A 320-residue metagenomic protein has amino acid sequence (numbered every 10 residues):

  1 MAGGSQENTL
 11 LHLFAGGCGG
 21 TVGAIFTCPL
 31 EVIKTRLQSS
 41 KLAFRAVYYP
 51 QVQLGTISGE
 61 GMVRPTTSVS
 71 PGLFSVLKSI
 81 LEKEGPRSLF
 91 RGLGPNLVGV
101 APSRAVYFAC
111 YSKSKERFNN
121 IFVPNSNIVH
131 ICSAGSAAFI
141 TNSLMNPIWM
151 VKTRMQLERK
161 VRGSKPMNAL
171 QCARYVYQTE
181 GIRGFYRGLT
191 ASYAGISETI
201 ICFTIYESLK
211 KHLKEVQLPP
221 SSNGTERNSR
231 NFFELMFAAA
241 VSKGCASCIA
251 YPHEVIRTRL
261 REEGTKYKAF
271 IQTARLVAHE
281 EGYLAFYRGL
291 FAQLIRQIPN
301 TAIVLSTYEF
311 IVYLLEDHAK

Functional and structural regions predicted by a protein language model:
M1-K320: Matrix-facing interhelical linker segments
